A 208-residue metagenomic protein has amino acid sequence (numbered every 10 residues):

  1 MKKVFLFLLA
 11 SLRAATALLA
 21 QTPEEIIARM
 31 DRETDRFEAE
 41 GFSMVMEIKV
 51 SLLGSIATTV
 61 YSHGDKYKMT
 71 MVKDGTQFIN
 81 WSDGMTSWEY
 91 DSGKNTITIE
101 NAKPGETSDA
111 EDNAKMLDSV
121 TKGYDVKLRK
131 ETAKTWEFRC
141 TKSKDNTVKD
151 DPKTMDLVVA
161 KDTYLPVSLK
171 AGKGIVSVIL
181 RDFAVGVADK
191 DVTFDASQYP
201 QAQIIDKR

Functional and structural regions predicted by a protein language model:
F5, S11, T16-I56, H63-K66 (+1 more regions): N-terminal leader/targeting segments and the immediate start of mature chains
T34-D35, A57-H63, I79-N80, D125-K130: Short, exposed beta-strand/loop patches in secreted or surface proteins that constitute
E38-G41, Y61-K68, W81-S87, V158-V167 (+1 more regions): Short, solvent-exposed coil/turn segments at beta-strand boundaries
V50-L52, G64, K73, K144-N146 (+1 more regions): Beta-strand elements of well-folded, non-transmembrane domains
T59-A110, A171-I179: An acidic-aromatic
A102-A133: Flexible, surface-exposed loop/linker segments and immediately adjacent secondary-structure boundaries
Y124-D125, K130-Q201, I205: Gly/Pro-enriched, hydrophobic low-complexity segments that function as extracytoplasmic propeptides/linkers
